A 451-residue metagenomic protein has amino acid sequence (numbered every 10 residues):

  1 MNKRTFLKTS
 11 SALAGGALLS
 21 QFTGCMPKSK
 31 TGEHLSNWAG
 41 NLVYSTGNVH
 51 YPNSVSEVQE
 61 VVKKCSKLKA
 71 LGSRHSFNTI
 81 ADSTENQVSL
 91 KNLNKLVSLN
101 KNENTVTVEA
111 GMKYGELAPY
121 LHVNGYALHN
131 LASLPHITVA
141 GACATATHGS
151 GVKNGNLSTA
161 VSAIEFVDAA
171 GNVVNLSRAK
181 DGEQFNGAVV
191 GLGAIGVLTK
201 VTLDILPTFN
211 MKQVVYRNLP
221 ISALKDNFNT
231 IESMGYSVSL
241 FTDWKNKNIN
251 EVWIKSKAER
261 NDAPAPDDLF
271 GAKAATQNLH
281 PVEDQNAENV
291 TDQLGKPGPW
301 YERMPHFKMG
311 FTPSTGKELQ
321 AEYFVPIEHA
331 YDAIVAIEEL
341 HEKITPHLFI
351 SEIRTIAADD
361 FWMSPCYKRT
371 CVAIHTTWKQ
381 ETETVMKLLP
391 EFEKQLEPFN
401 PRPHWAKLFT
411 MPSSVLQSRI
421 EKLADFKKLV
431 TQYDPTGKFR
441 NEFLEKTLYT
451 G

Functional and structural regions predicted by a protein language model:
M1-A17: N-terminal secretory signal peptides and thylakoid transit peptides that target proteins across membranes
N2, S162-H347, T355: C-terminal substrate-binding/cap subdomain adjacent to the FAD-binding core in PCMH-type and related FAD-linked
G40-A132, A146-G151, L240, I353: Glycine-rich N-terminal segment of FAD-binding domains in flavoprotein oxidoreductases, spanning the beta-loop-helix
N78-S98, V152-G171, V197-D204, V372: Structural signature of FAD isoalloxazine-binding scaffolds in flavoprotein oxidoreductases
V252-K257, G298, D359-T370, S414-A424: Short glycine/threonine-rich loop-to-helix capping motif typified by GTGT followed within a few residues by an Asp-Pro
M304, K308-V415: Substrate-recognition/cap regions that form aromatic- and gly/pro-loop-enriched pockets for small-molecule ligands
P401-G451: Activity-critical C-terminal alpha-helical subdomain
